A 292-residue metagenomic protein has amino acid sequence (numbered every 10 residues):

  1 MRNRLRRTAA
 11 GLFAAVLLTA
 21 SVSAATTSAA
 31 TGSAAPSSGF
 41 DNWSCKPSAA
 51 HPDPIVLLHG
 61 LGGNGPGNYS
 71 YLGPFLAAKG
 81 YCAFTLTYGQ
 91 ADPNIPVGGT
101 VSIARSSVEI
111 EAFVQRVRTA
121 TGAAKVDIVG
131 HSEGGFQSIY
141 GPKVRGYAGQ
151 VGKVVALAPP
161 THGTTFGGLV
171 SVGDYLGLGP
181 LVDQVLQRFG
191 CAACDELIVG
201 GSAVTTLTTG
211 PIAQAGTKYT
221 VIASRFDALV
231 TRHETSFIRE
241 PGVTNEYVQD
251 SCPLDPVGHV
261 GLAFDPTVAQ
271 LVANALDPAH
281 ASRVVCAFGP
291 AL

Functional and structural regions predicted by a protein language model:
M1-A30: Secretory targeting and sorting signals
G32-K125, V172, L176-Q184: Active-site catalytic motif of lipid deacylating hydrolases and related acyltransferases
W43, F189-A192, D250, V284: Extracellular secreted precursors and ectodomains with disulfide-bonded cysteine-rich loops/domains
P47-H51, A77-A78, A120-T121, V129 (+3 more regions): Extracellular/periplasmic catalytic domains that process cell-envelope and extracellular macromolecules
L58-H59, A83-L86, A104-L207: Serine-dependent carboxylesterase/thioesterase catalytic core of lipase-like alpha/beta-hydrolase/SGNH enzymes
G60-N64, G89-P93, S132-F136, P159-G163 (+2 more regions): Solvent-exposed loop/turn segments at secondary-structure junctions within structured extracellular/periplasmic domains
G62-Y69, G99-S107, H131, E196-G200 (+2 more regions): Solvent-exposed, acidic/flexible segments
L176, I212-L292: C-terminal catalytic-base region of ester-bond hydrolases, centering on the histidine of the charge-relay
